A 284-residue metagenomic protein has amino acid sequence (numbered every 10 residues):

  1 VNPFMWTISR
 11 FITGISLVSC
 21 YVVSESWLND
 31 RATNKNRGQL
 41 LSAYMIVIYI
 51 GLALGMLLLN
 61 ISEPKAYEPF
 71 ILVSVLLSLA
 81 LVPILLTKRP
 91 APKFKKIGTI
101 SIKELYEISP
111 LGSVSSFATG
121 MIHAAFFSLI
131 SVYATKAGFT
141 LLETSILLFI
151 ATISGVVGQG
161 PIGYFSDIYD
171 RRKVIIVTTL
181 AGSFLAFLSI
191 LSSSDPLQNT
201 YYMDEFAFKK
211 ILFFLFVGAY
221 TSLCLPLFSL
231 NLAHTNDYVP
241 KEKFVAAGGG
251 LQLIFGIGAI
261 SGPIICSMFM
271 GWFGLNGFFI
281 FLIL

Functional and structural regions predicted by a protein language model:
V1, S74, K173-L188: Structural signature of the two symmetry-related core transmembrane helices
F4-I12, I211-A219: Paired small-residue
F11-I46: Cytoplasmic helix-loop-helix junction between adjacent transmembrane helices in 12-TM secondary transporters
S19-A32, L225-V239: Intracellular juxtamembrane helix-capping segments at the cytosolic ends of symmetry-related transmembrane helices
N34-Y44, L141-L142, V239-L251: Loop-to-transmembrane helix entry/capping segments in MFS-fold secondary transporters and related SLC/MFSD carriers
L59-N60, S74-F94: C-terminal membrane-cytosol helix-exit motif in multi-pass small-molecule transporters
I61-L76, F208, M268-L284: A membrane-interface helix-boundary motif in multi-pass transporters
E63, Q159-D170, M270-G271: Helix-to-loop junctions at the C-terminal end of transmembrane segments in multipass secondary transporters
